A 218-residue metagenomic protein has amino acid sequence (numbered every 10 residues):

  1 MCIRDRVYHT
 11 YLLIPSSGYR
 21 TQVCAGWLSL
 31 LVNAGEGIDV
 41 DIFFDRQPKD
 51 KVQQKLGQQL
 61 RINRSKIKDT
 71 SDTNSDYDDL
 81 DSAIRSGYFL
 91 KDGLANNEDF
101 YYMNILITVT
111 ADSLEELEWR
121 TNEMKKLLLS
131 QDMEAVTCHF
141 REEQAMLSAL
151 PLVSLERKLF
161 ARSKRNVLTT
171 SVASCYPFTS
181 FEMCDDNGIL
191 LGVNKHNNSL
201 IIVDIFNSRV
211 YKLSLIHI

Functional and structural regions predicted by a protein language model:
M1-D5, I216-I218: Conserved small/polar residues in nucleotide/adenosyl-binding loops
R4-F178: Extended, folded cores of ATP/NTP-driven motor/assembly subunits in large transport and secretion machines
S180-E182: Non-catalytic substrate-recognition/targeting regions of SAM-dependent transferases
D186-I216: Glycine-rich phosphate-binding loop of nucleotide-binding enzymes
